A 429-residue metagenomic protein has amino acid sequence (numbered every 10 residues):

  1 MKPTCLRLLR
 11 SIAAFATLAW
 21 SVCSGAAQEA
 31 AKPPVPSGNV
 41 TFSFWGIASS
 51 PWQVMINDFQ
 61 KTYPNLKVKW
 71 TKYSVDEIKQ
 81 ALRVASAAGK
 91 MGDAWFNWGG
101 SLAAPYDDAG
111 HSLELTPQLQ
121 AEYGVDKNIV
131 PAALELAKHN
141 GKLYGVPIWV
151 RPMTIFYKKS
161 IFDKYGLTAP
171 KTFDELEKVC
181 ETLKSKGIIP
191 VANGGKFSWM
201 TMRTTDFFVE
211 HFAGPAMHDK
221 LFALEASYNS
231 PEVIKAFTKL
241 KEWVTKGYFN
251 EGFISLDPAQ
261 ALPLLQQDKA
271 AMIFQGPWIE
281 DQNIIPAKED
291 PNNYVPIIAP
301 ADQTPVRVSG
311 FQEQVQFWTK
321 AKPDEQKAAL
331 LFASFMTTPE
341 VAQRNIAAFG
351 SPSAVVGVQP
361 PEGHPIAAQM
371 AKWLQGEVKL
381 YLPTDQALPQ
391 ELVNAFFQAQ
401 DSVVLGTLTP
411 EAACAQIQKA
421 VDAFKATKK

Functional and structural regions predicted by a protein language model:
E29-P33, G100-M153, E177, R203-D206 (+3 more regions): Hinge/lid segment of periplasmic solute-binding proteins
P36, A132-E135, Y294-I298, I346-Q398 (+2 more regions): Long, aromatic- and glycine/proline-rich binding clefts that accommodate carbohydrate-like moieties
P36-A48, L66-T71, D93-A94, Y144 (+1 more regions): Short, well-ordered beta-strand elements
N57-I129, K138, S160-K171, L264 (+5 more regions): Extracytoplasmic "Venus flytrap"/periplasmic binding protein-like
K61-T62, A88, Y165, K246 (+3 more regions): Extracytoplasmic/periplasmic substrate-recognition and gating elements
A85, G92-D93, Y123-I161, I189-A192 (+3 more regions): A structural signal for short loop-to-beta-strand junctions that line the ligand-binding cleft of periplasmic/secreted
H139-N140, Y144-I148, M153, E177-A226 (+1 more regions): Extracytoplasmic/periplasmic solute-binding protein
T182, F222-F253: Glycine-centered hinge/linker elements that transmit conformational signals in sensory and ligand-binding systems
